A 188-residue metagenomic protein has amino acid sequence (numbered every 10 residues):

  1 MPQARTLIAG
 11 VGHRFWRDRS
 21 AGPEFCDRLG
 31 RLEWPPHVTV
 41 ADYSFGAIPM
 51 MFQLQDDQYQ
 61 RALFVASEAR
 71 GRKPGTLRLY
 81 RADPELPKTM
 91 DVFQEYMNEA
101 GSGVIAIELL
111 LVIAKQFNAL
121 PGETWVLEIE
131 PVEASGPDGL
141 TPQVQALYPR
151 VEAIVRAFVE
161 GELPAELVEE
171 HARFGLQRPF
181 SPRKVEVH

Functional and structural regions predicted by a protein language model:
M1-A119, T124-I129, D138-P149, F158-E162 (+1 more regions): N-terminal catalytic or cofactor-binding beta/alpha core of small enzyme domains
P131-E133: A short, acidic, flexible beta-alpha connecting loop/helix-capping segment that sits on the rim of active
V155: Hydrophobic "lid"/C-terminal helical patch of Rossmann-like NAD(P)-dependent dehydrogenase/epimerase domains
